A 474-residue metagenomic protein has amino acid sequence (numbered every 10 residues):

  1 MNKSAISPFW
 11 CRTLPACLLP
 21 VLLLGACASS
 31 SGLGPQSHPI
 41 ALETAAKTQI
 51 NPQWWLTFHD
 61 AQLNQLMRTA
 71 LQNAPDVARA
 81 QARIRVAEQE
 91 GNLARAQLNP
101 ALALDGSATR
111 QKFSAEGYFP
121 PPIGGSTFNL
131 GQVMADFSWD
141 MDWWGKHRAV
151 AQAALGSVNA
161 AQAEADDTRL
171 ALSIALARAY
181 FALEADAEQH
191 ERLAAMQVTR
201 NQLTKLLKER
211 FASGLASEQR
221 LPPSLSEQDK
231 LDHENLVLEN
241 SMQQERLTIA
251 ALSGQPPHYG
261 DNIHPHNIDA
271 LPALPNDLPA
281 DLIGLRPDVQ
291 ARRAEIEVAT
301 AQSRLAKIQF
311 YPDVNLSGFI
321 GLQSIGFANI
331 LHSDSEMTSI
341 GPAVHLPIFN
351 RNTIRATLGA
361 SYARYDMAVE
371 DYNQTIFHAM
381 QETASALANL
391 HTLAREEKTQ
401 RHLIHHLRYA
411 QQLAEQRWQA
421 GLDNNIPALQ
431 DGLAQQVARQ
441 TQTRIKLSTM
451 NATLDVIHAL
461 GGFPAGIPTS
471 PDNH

Functional and structural regions predicted by a protein language model:
N2-C17: Bacterial N-terminal signal peptides that target proteins for export
K3, H147, A163-L278, N389 (+6 more regions): Periplasmic alpha-helical coiled-coil/stalk elements that build and connect Gram-negative outer-membrane
L24-A26: C-terminal motif of bacterial Sec signal peptides marking the signal peptidase cleavage site
A28-N92, L215-S217, N267-E297, P347-I348 (+3 more regions): Bacterial Sec-pathway N-terminal export signals of envelope proteins
Q49-F58, D105-D136, Y259-P275, R304 (+2 more regions): Small/polar, glycine/serine/threonine/aspartate-rich low-complexity segments that form flexible
M67, Q132-D136, Y180, P279 (+2 more regions): Membrane-embedded beta-strand positions in outer-membrane beta-barrel channels/transporters
A78-R79, R95, M141-R169, Q219 (+7 more regions): Sec/SRP-type N-terminal targeting helices
P257, A270, R439-H474: Acidic, low-complexity, intrinsically disordered peripheral segments
